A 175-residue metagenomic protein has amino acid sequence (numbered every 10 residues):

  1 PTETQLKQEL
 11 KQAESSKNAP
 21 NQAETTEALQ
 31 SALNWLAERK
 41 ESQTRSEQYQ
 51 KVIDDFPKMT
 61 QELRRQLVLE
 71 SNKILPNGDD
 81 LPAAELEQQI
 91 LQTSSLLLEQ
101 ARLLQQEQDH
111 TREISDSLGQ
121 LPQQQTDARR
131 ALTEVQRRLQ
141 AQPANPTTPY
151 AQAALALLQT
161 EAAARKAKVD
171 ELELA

Functional and structural regions predicted by a protein language model:
P1-A175: Flexible, low-complexity extramembrane segments of multi-pass membrane transporters/channels
